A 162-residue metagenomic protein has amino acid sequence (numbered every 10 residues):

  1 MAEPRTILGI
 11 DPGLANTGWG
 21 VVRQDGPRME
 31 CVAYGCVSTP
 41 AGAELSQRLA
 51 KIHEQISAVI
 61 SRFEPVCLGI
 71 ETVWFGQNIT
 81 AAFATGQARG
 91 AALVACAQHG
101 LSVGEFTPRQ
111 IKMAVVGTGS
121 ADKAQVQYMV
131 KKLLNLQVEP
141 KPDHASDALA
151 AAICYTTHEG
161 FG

Functional and structural regions predicted by a protein language model:
M1-G162: Phosphate- and other anionic-substrate recognition elements at nucleic-acid/protein interfaces
